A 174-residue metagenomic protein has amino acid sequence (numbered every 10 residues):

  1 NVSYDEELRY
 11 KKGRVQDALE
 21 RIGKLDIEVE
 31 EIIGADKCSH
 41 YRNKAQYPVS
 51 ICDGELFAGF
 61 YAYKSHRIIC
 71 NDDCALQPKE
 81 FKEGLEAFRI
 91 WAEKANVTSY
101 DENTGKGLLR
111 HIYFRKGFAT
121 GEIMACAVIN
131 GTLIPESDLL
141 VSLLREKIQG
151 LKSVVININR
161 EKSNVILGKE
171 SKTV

Functional and structural regions predicted by a protein language model:
N1-V174: Accessory RNA-recognition modules of RNA-modification enzymes
